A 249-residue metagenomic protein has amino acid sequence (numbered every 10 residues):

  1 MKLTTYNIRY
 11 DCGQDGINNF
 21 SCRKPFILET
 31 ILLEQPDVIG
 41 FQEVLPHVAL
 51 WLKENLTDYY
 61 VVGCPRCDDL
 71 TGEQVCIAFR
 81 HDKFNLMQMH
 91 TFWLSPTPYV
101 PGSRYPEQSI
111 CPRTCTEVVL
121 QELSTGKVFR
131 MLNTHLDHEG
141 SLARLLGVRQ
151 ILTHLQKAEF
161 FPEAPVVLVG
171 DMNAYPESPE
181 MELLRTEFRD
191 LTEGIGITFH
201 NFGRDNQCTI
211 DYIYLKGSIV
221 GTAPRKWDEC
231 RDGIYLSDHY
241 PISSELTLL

Functional and structural regions predicted by a protein language model:
M1, D37-V38, F129, P165-V167 (+1 more regions): Short, Asp-centered acidic motifs that coordinate Mg2+ and/or phosphate in catalytic or ligand-binding sites
M1-G13, Q88-T91, E117, K127-D137: Active-site-proximal beta-strand elements of phosphoester/diester hydrolases
M1-N55, R66-E73, R149, L249: N-terminal, active-site-proximal structural segment of metallo-dependent hydrolase catalytic domains
R9, L45, H135-D137, M172-Y175 (+1 more regions): Catalytic metal-binding/acid-base residues of hydrolase active sites
C12-G16, L94-E107, T134-R144: Surface-exposed cleft-lining segments at the edges of enzyme active sites
L33-E34, E122-G126, A158-E163: Glycine-rich phosphate-binding loop signature in dinucleotide/nucleotide-binding domains
V38-V128, R225-W227: Structured beta-strand-rich core segments of catalytic domains in phosphoester-bond hydrolases
K83, L142, L146, L155-V167 (+1 more regions): Metal-dependent phosphoester-hydrolase catalytic domains
